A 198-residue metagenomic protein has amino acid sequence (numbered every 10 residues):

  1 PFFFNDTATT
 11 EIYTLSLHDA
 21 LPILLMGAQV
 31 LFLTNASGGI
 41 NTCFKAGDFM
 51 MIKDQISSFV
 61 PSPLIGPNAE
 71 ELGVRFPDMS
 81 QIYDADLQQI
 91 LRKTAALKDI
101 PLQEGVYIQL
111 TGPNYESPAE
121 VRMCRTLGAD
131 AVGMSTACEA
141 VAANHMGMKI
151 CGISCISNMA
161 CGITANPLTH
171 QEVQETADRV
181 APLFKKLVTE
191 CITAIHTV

Functional and structural regions predicted by a protein language model:
T7-T14, H18-L21: Short, small-residue-biased leader/transition segments that mark boundaries at the very start of proteins
A20, V121, A137-A140: Generic hydrophobic/aromatic pocket-lining and core-packing "Φ" positions
L24-V30, N41-C43, T126-L127, V141-K149: Alpha-helix C-terminal capping segments
F32-T34, I52-K53, S135, S154-I156: Short beta-strand segments
L33-P118: Mid-sequence, gly/pro-rich, charge-dense loop/helix-turn segments that line enzyme active sites
M134-E172: Zn-dependent metallopeptidase/amidohydrolase metal-coordination segment
C161-V198: His/Asp/Glu-rich mid-to-C-terminal helical/loop segments that flank catalytic regions of hydrolases
